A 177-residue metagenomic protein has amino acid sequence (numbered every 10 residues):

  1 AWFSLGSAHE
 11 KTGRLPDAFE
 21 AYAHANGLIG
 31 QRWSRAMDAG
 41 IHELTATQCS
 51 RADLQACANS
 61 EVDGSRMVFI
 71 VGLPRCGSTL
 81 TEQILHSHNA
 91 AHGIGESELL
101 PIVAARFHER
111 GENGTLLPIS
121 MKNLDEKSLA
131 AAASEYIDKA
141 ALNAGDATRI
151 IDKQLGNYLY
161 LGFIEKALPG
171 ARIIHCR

Functional and structural regions predicted by a protein language model:
I29-R32, A36: Alpha-helical junction/boundary sensor with strong preference for TPR arrays
A36-C57: N-terminal pre-Walker A segment at the start of P-loop NTPase domains
A58-C176: Phosphate-binding active sites in nucleotide-utilizing proteins
